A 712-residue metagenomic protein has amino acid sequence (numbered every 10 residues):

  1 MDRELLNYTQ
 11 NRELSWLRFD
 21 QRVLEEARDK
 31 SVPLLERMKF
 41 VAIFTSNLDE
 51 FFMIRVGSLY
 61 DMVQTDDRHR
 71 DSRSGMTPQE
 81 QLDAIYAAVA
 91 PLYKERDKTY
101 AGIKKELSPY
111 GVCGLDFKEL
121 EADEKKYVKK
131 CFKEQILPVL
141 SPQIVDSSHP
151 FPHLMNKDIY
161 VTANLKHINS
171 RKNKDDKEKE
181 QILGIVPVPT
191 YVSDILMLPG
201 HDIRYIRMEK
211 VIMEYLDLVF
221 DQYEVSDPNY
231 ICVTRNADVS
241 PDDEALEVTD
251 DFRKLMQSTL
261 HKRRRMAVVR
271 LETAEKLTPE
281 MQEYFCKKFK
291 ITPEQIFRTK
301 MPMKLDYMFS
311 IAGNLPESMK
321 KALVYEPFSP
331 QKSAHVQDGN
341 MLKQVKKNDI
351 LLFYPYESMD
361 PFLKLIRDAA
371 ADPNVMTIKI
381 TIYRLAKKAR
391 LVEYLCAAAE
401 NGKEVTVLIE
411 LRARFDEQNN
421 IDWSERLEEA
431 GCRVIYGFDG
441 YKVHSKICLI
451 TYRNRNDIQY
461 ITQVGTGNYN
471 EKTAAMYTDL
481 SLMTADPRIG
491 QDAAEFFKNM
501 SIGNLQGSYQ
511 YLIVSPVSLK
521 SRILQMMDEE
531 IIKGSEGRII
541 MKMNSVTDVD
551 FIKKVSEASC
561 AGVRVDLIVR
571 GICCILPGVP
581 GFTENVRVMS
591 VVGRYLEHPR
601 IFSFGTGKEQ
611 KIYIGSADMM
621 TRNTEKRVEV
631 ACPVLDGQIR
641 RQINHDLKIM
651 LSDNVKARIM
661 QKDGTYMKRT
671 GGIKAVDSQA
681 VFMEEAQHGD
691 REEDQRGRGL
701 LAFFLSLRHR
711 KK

Functional and structural regions predicted by a protein language model:
M1-I539, E557, A561, C573-Y595 (+1 more regions): N-terminal localization/anchoring segments of enzymes in phospholipid and broader phosphate metabolism
R564-I568: Hydrophobic alpha/beta core scaffold segments
